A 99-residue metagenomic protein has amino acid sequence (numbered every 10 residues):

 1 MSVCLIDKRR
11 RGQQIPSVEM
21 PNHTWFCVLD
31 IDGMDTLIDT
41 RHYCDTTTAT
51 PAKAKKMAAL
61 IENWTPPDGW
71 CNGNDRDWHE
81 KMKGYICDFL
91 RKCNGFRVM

Functional and structural regions predicted by a protein language model:
M1-M99: Acidic (Asp/Glu-rich) sequence patches and key acidic residues that form negatively charged surfaces used
